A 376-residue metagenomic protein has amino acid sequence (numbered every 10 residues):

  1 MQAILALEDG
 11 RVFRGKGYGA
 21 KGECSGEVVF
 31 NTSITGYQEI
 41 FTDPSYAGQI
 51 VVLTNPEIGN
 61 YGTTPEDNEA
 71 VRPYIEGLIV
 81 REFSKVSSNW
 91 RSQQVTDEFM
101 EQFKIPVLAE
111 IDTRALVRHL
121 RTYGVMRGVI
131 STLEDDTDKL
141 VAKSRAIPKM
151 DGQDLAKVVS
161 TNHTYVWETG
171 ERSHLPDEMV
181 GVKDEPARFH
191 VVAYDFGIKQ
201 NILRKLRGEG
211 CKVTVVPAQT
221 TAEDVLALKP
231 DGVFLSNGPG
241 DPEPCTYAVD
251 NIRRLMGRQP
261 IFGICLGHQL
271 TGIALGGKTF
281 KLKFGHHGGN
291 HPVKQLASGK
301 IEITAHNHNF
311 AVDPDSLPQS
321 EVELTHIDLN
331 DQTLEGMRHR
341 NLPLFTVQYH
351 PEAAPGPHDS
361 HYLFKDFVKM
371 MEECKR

Functional and structural regions predicted by a protein language model:
M1-E223, A227-L228, P242, A354-G356 (+1 more regions): RNA-binding accessory domains that recognize and position tRNA/RNA substrates
F83, G238, L342, E352: Flexible loop residues that form catalytic and substrate-binding hotspots at small-molecule/glycan-binding clefts
P106, H190, P260-F262, K278 (+1 more regions): Proline-centered loop/turn at the N-terminus of a beta-strand
D112, C265, H308, H350: Active-site glycine-centered loops adjacent to acidic/histidine catalytic or metal-binding residues that shape
E185-V191, S298-I301, H339-L344: Beta-strand-turn-beta hairpins that frame and shape the catalytic cleft of phosphate-ester-processing enzymes
D231-G232, N237-I303, A311-P314, G356-C374: Cysteine-nucleophile active-site neighborhood
K300-L342: Catalytic beta-strand/loop cores that center a nucleophilic Ser/Cys/Thr and support acyl-enzyme chemistry
